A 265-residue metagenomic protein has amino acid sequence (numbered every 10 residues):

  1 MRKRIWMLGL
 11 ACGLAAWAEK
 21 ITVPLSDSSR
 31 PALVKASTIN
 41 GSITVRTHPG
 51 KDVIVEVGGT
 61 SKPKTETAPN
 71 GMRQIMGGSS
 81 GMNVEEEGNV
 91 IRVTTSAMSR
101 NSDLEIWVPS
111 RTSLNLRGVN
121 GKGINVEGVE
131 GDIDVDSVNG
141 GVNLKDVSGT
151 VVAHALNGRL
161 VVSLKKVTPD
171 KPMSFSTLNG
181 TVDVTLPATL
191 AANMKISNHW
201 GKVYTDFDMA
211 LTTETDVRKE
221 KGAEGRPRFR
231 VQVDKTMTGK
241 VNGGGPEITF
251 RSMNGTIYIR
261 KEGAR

Functional and structural regions predicted by a protein language model:
M1-R4: Positively charged n-region of N-terminal signal peptides that target proteins for export
W6-L8, V23-P24: Short helix-onset patch at the extreme N-terminus, typifying the N->h transition of secretory signal peptides
G9-A18: Hydrophobic h-region of N-terminal signal peptides that target proteins for export in Gram-negative bacteria
W17-G118, E127-G128, D134-D136, K145 (+5 more regions): Acidic (Asp/Glu) and glycine-rich low-complexity loops/linkers that are typically intrinsically disordered
T60, K122, G131, G140 (+4 more regions): Hydrophobic lipid-interacting interfaces of membrane-associated proteins
G123-N125, G141-N143, V161-S163, T181-V184: Short helix-to-loop capping/linker segments positioned immediately adjacent to catalytic or ligand/cofactor-binding
T185, Y258-R260: Extracytoplasmic/secreted cell-surface and envelope-processing proteins
